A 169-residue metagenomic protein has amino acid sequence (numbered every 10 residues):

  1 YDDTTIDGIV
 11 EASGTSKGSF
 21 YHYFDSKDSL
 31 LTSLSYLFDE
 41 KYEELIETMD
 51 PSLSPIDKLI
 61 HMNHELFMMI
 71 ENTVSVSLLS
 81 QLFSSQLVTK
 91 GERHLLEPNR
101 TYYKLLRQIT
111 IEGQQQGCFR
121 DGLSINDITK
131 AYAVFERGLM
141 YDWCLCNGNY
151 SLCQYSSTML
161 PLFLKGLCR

Functional and structural regions predicted by a protein language model:
Y1-S29, S33, L37: Helix-turn-helix
D2-D3, F119, L123: Short, charged helix-capping/linker segments at alpha-helix termini
S16, L45-I46, F83-T89, L139-M140: A short small-residue
K27, L34-Y42, M62-L66, P98-Y102 (+2 more regions): Hydrophobic/aromatic residues within well-ordered alpha-helical segments
S33, E47-T73, I125, T129-Y132 (+1 more regions): Hydrophobic alpha-helical connector segments
E43, N72, K90-C118, N126-K130 (+2 more regions): Amphipathic alpha-helical packing segments from all-alpha helical-bundle domains
H61, E65-M68, K104, Q108-Q116 (+3 more regions): C-terminal peripheral helix-coil segments that are non-catalytic and often amphipathic
I70-K90: Amphipathic alpha-helical segments used for helix-helix packing
